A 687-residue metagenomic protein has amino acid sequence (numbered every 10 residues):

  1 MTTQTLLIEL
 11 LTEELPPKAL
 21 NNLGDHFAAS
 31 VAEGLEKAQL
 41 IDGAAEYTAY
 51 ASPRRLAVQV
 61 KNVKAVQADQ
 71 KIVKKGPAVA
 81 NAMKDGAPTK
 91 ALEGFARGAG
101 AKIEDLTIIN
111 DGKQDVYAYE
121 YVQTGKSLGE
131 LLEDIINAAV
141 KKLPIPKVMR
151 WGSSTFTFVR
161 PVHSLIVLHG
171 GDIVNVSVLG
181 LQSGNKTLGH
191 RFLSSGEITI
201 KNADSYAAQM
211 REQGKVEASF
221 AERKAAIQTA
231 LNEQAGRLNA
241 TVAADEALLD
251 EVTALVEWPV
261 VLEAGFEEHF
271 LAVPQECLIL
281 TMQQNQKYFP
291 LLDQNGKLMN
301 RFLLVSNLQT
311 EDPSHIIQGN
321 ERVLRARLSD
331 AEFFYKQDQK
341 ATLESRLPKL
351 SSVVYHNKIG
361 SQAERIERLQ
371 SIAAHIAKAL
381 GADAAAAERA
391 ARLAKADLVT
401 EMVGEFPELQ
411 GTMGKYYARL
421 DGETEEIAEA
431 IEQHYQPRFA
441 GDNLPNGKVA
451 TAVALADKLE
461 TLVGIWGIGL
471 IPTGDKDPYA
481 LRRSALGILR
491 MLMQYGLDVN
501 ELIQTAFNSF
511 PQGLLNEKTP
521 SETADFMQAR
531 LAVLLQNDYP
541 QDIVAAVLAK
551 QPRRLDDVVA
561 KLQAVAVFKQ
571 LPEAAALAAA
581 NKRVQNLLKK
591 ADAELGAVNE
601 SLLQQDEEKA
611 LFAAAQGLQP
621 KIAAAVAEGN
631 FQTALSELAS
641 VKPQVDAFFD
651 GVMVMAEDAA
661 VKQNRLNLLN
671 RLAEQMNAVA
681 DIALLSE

Functional and structural regions predicted by a protein language model:
M1-E687: Amphipathic alpha-helical "coupling" segments that flank catalytic cores
